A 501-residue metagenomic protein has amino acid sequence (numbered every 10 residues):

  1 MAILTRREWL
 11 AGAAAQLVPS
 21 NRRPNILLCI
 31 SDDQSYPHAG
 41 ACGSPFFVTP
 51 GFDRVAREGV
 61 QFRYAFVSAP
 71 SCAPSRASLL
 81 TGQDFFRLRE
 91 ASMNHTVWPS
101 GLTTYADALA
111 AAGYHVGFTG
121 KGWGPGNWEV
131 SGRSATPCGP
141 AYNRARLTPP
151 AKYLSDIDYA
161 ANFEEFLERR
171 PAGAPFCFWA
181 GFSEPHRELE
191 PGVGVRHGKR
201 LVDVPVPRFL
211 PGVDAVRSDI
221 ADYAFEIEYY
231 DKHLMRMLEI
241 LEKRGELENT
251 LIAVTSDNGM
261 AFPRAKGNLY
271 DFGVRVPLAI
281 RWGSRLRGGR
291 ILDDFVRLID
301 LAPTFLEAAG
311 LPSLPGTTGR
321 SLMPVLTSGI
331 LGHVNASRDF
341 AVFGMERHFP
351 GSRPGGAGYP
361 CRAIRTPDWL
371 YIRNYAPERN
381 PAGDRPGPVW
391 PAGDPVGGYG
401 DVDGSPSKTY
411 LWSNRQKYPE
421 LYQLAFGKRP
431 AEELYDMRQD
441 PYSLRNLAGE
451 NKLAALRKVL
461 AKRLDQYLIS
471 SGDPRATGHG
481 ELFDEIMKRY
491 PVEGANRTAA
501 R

Functional and structural regions predicted by a protein language model:
M1-E433, P441-K462, Q466-I469, A476 (+1 more regions): Formylglycine-dependent sulfatase
D436: A contiguous binding-surface segment within folded domains or other stable secondary-structure elements
G480-F483: A glycine-rich phosphate-binding loop feature that marks nucleotide/adenosyl-phosphate handling sites
